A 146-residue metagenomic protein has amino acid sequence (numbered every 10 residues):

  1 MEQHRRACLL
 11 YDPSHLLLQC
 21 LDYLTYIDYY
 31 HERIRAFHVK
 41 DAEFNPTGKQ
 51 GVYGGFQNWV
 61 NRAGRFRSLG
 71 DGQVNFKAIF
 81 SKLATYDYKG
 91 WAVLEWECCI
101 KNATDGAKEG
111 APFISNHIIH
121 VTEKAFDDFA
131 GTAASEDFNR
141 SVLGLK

Functional and structural regions predicted by a protein language model:
M1-Q73, A125-F126: Acidic/histidine-rich catalytic cores of soluble enzymes
H4, A78-K89, V121: A structural motif corresponding to the C-terminal end of an alpha-helix and its immediate exit/capping segment
T25, Y29-E32, A78-S81, E109-N116: Alpha-helical scaffolding segments of alpha/beta enzyme cores, especially the outer helices of TIM-barrel or partial
G70-N75, A84-T85, D105, E109: Substrate-binding and catalytic surfaces of secreted/luminal carbohydrate-active proteins
K89-E97, K124-F126: Substrate-binding cleft of secreted/luminal carbohydrate-active enzymes
V93-N102, G131: A short, acidic, flexible beta-alpha connecting loop/helix-capping segment that sits on the rim of active
A103-E123: C-terminal helical cap(s) of enzyme catalytic domains, especially alpha/beta-barrels
H120-K146: Terminal-tail/helix-coil boundary detector
